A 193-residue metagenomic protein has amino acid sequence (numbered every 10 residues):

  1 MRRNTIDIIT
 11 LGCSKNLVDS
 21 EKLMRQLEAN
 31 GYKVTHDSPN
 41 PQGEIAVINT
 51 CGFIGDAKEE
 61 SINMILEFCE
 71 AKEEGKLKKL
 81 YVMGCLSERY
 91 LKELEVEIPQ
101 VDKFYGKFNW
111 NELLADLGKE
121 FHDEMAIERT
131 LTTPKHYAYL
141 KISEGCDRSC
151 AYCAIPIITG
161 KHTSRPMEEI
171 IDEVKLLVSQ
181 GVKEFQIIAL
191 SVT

Functional and structural regions predicted by a protein language model:
M1-T193: Proteins enriched for Cys/Gly/acidic motifs involved in redox and nucleic-acid/cofactor modification
